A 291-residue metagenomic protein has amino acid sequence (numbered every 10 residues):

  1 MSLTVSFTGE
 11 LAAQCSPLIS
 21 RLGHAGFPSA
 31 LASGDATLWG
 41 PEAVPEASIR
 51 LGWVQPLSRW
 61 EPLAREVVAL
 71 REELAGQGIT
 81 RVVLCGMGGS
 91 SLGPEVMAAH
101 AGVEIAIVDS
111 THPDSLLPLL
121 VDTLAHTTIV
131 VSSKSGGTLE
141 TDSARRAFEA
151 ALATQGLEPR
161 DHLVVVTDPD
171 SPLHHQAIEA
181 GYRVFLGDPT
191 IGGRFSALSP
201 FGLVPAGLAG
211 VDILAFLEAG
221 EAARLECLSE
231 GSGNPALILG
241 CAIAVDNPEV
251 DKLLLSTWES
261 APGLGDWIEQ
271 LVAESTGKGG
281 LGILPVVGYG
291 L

Functional and structural regions predicted by a protein language model:
M1-A75: Extended, charge-enriched "interface" segments that sit outside catalytic cores
L11-L18, P113-D114, I191-S196, L291: A short acidic, often aromatic-flanked loop/helix-cap motif at beta-alpha or helix-coil junctions that lines enzyme
I49-G52, V211-A215, L225-L291: Acidic catalytic cores of enzymes that act on phosphate-bearing nucleotides/polynucleotides
W53-P56, F148-A151, W267: Tryptophan-centered motif/residue detector
L57-R59, G89, V165, S256-S260 (+1 more regions): Conserved short loop/turn motifs at secondary-structure junctions
E61-R65, S110, N234-P235: Conserved phosphate-coordination/catalytic loops
V67-L70, E149-A151, L239-G240: Short alpha-helical segments and helix-capping/turn motifs at coil-helix boundaries
E72-E230: Glycine-rich phosphate-binding loops that contact phosphosugars or nucleotide phosphates
